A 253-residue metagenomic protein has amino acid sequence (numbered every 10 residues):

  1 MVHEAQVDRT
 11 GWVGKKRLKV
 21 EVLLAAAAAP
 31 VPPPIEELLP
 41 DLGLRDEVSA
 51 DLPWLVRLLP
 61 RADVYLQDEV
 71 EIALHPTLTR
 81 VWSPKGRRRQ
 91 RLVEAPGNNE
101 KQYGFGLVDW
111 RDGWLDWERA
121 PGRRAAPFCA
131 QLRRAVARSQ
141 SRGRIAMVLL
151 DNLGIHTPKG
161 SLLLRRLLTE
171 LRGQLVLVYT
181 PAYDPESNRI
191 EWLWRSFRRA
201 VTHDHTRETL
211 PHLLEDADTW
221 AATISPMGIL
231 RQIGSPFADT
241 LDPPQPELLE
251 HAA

Functional and structural regions predicted by a protein language model:
M1-A253: Short functional hotspots at interaction and active-site rims
